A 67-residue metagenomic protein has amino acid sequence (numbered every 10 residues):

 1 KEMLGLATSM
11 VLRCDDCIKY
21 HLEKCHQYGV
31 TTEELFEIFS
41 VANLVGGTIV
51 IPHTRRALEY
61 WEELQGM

Functional and structural regions predicted by a protein language model:
K1-M67: Hydrophobic alpha-helical segments
